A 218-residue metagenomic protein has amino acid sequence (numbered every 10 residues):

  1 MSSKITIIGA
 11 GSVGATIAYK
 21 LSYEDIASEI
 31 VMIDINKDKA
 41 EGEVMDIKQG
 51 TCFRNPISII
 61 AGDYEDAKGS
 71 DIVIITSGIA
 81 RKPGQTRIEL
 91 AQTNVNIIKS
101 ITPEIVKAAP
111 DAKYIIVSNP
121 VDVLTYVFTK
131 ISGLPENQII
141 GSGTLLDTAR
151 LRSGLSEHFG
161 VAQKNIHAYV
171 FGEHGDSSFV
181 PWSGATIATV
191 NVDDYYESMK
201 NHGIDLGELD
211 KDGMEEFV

Functional and structural regions predicted by a protein language model:
S2-I5: Extreme N-terminal starter segment of soluble prokaryotic enzymes
A10-G11: Glycine-rich Rossmann-fold phosphate-binding loop(s) that bind the pyrophosphate of adenine dinucleotide cofactors
G14-A15: N-terminal Rossmann-fold NAD(P) dinucleotide-binding loop
Y23-E29, G133-P135: Conserved S-adenosyl-L-methionine
E29, I33-S70, Q85: Conserved N-terminal Rossmann-fold NAD(P) cofactor-binding segment
S77-I79: Conserved NAD(P)H cofactor-binding loop of Rossmann-fold oxidoreductase domains
T86-R152: Rossmann-like NAD(P)(H) cofactor-binding subdomain of soluble oxidoreductases
S132-E136, T148-V218: C-terminal substrate-binding/catalytic lobe of Rossmann-fold NAD(P)-dependent dehydrogenases
